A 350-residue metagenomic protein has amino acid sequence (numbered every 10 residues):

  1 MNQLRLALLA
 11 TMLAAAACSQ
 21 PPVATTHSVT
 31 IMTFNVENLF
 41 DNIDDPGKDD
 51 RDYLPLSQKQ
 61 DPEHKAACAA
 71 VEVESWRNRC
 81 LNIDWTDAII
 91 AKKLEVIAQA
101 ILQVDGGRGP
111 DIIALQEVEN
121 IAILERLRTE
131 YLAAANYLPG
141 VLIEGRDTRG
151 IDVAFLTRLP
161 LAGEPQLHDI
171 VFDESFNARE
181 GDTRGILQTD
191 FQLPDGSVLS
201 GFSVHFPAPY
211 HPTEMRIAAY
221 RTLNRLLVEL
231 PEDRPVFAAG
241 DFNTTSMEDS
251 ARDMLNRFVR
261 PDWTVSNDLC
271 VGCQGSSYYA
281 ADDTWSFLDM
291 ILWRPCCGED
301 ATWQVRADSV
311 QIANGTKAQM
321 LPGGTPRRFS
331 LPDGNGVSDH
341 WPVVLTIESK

Functional and structural regions predicted by a protein language model:
A7-A16: Bacterial N-terminal signal peptides
C18-E130, V141-R146, I151, Q319-L321 (+1 more regions): N-terminal, active-site-proximal structural segment of metallo-dependent hydrolase catalytic domains
S19-V23, T30, R225-F237, T244-K350: Metal-dependent phosphoester-hydrolase catalytic domains
I31-V36, C80-T86, I90, I101-L124 (+6 more regions): Active-site beta-strand/loop signature of hydrolases that rely on acidic residues for catalysis
N42-G47, E125-T129, D152, Q166-D169 (+4 more regions): Short, solvent-exposed loop/turn and secondary-structure capping segments
K48-D50, I113, Y131, G140-E144 (+1 more regions): Extracytoplasmic, non-cytosolic globular domains
L81, P160-P165, C297-A301: Short helix-loop capping/hinge motifs at secondary-structure junctions, enriched in acidic/polar residues
I112-V198: Structured beta-strand-rich core segments of catalytic domains in phosphoester-bond hydrolases
